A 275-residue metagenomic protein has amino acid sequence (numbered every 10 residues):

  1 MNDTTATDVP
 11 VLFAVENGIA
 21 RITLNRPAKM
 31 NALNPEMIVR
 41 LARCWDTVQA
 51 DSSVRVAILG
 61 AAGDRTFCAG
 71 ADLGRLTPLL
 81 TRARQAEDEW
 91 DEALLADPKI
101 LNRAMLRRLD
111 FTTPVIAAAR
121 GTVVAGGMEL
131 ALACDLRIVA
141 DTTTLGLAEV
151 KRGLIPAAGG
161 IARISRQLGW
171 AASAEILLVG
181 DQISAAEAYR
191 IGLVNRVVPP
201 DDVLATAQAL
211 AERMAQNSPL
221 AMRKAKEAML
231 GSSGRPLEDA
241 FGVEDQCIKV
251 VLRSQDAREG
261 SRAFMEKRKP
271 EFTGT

Functional and structural regions predicted by a protein language model:
M1-N17, D64, Q85, G180-A186 (+3 more regions): C-terminal alpha-helix plus adjacent terminal tail
M1-R65, T77-R82: Conserved CoA-thioester-binding segment of acyl-CoA-metabolizing enzymes
I22, R26, R40-L41, L59 (+6 more regions): Terminal peptide-recognition signature
M37-R40, V203, E244: Hydrophobic alpha-helical membrane-association signature
I38-A42, D46, A50, L73-R120 (+1 more regions): An acidic, glycine-rich surface segment that forms the CoA-thioester-binding/catalytic face of crotonase-fold enzymes
D64-C68, V124: Short, active-site-adjacent cap segments at secondary-structure transitions
L106-M222, R253-R262, R268: Crotonase-fold acyl-CoA enzyme core
